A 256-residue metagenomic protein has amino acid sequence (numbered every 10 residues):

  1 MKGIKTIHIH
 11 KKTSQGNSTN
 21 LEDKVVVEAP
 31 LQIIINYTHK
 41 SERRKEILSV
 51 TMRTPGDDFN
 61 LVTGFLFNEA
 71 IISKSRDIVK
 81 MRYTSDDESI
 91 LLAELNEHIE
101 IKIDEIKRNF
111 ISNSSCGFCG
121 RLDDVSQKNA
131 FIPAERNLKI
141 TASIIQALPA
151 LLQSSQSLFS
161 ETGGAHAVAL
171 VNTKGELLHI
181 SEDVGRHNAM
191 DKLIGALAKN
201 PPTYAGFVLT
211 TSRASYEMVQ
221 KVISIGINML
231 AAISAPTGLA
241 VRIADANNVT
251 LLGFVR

Functional and structural regions predicted by a protein language model:
M1-V168, T173, L177-I180: Intrinsically disordered, low-complexity regions enriched in acidic/Ser/Thr/Pro/Gln residues
E182-V184: Short beta->alpha transition motifs characteristic of CBS
R186-R256: Feature captures the catalytic cores and cofactor-binding loops of soluble hydro-lyases/lyases that act on carboxylate
